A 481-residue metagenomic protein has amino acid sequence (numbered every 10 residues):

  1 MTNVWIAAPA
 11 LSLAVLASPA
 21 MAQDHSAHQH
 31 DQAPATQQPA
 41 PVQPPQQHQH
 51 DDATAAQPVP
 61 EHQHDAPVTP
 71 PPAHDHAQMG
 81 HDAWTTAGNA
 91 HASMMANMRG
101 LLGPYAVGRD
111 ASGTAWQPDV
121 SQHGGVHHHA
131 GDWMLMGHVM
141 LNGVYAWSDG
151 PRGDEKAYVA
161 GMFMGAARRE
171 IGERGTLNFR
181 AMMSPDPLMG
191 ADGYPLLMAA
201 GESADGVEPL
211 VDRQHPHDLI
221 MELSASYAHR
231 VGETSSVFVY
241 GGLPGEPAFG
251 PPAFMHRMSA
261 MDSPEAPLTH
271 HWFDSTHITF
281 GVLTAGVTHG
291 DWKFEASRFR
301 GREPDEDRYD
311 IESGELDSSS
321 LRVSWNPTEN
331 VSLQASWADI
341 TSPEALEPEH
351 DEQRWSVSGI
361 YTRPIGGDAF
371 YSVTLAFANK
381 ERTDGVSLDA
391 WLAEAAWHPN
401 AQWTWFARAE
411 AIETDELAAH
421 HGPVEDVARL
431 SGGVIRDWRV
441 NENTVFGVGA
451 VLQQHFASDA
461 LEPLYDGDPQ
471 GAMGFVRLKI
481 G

Functional and structural regions predicted by a protein language model:
A22-H138, G153-D154, A166-R174, R180-M182: N-terminal periplasmic/intermembrane-space "pro-region" immediately following the signal or transit peptide
H128, A167-E170, H229, G286-H289 (+6 more regions): Residue-level signature of outer-membrane beta-barrel architecture
L135, E173-L177, E233-V237, D291-E295 (+4 more regions): Repeated loop/turn-to-beta-strand initiation elements of outer-membrane beta-barrel proteins
G137-V139, F179-A181, V239-G241, A285 (+9 more regions): Membrane-embedded beta-strand positions of outer-membrane beta-barrel proteins
L141-D149, M183-M189, L243-P247, H289-D291 (+8 more regions): Transmembrane beta-strands of outer-membrane beta-barrel pores
G153-V159, R213-H217, F273-H277, Y309-L316 (+4 more regions): Replace "Gram-negative outer membrane beta-barrel proteins" with "bacterial and organellar outer membrane beta-barrel
G190-S324: Surface-exposed coil loops of outer-membrane beta-barrel proteins
G432, D466-G481: Outer-membrane beta-barrel "beta-signal"
